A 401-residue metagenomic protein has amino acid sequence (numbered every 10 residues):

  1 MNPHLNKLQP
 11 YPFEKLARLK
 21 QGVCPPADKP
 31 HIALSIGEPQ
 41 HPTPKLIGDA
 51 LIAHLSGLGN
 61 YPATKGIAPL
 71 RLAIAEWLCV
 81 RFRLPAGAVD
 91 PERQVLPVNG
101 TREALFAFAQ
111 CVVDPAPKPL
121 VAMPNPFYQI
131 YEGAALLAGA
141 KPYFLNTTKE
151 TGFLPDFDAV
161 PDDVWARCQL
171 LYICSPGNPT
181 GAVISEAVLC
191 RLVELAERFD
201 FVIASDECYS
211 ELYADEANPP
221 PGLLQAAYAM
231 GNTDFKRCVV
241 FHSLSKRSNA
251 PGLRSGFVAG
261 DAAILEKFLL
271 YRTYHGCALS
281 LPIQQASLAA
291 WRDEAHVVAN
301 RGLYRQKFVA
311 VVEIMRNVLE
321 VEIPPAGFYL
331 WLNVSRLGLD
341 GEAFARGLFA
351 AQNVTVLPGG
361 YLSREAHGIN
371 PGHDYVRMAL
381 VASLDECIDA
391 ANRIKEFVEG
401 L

Functional and structural regions predicted by a protein language model:
H4-P12, L16, G22-A53, P69 (+3 more regions): PLP-dependent class I/II
G57-Y61, A73-E76: Glycine-rich loop-to-alpha-helix module at the N-terminal edge of alpha/beta enzyme cores
Y61-I67: A short, structured active-site edge motif that brings together acidic residues
